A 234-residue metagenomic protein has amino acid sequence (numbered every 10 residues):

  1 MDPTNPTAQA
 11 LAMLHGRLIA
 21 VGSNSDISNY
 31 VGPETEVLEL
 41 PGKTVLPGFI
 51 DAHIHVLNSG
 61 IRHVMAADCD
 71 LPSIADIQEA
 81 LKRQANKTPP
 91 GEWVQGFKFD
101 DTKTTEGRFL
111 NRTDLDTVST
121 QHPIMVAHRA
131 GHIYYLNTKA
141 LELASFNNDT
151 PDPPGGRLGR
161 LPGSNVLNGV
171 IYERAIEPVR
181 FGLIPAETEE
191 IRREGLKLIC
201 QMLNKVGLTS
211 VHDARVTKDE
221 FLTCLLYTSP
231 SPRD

Functional and structural regions predicted by a protein language model:
P3-S229: Divalent metal-binding segments
P230-D234: A short, hydrophobic C-terminal helix/tail in secreted or cell-surface proteins
